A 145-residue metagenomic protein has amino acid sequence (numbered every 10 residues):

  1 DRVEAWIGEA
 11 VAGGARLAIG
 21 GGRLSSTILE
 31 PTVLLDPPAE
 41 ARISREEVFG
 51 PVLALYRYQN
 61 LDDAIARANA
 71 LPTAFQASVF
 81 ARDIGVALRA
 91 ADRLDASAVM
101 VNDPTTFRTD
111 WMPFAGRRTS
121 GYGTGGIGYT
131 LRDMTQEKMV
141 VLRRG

Functional and structural regions predicted by a protein language model:
W6-V11: Helical element adjacent to the flavin cofactor pocket in flavoenzyme catalytic cores
A12, I28-G145: Conserved C-terminal structural/oligomerization subdomain of aldehyde/semialdehyde dehydrogenase
A12-R23: Short secondary-structure junctions
